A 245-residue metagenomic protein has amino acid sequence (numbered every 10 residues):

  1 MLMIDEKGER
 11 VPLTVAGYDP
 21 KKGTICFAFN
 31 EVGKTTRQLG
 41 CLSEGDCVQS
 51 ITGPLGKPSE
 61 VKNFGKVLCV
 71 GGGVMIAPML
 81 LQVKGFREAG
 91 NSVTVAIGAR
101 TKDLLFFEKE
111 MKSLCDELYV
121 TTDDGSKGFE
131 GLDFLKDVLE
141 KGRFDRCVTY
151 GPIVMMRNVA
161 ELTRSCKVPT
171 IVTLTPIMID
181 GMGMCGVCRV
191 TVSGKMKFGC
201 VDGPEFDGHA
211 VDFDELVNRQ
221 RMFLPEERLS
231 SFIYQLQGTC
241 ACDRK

Functional and structural regions predicted by a protein language model:
M1-E44: Ferredoxin-reductase
L2-I4, S50-I51, V190: A generic structural signal for residues embedded in beta-strands
D5-K7, P12, G23, K62-K66 (+4 more regions): Iron-sulfur (Fe-S) cluster-binding modules
K7-G17, L55-K62, C200: Short, Lys/Arg- and Gly-enriched loop/turn segments at beta-strand edges
A16, A28, Q49-I51, V201: Residues in well-ordered beta-strands of folded domains
K34-D180: FNR/FR-type flavoprotein reductase catalytic core
P78, I153, T175-E205, L236-K245: Local cysteine-cluster metal-coordination motifs and their immediate loop/turn environment, predominantly Fe-S cluster
